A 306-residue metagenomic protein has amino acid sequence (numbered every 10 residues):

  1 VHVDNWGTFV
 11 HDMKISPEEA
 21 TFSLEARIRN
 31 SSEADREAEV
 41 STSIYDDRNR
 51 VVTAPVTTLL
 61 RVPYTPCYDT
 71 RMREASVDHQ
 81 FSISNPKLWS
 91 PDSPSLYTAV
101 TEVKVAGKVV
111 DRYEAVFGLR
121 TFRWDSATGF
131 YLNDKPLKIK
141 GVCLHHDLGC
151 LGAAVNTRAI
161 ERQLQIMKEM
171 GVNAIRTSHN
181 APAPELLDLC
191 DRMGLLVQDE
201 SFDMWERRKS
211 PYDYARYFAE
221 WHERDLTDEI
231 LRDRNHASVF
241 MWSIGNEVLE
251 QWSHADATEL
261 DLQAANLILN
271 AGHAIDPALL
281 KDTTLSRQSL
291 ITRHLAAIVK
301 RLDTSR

Functional and structural regions predicted by a protein language model:
V1-P184, L189, M193-V197, D225-D228 (+3 more regions): Secreted/periplasmic carbohydrate-active enzymes, especially glycoside hydrolases
L164-Q165, A174-R306: Substrate-binding/catalytic cleft of secreted carbohydrate-active enzymes, primarily glycoside hydrolases
